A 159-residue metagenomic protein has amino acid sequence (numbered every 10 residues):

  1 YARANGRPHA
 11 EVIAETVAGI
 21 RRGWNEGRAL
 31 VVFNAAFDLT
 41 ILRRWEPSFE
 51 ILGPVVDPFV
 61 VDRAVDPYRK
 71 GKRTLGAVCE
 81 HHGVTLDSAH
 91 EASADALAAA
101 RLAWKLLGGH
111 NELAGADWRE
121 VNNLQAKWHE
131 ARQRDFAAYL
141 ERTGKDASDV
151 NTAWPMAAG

Functional and structural regions predicted by a protein language model:
Y1-E46, E50-L52, Y68, K72-H90: Conserved non-catalytic scaffold segment of RNase H-like nuclease domains
D38, D57, D95: Acidic active-site catalytic centers that drive phospho-/nucleotidyl reactions and related ester hydrolyses
W45-S48, A64, H81, L102-G109: Active-site catalytic microenvironments for nucleophilic, acid-base chemistry
I51-R63: Conserved beta-strand -> loop -> alpha-helix junction used to position metal-binding or nucleic-acid-contacting
G53-V56, L86, H110-A116: Short, structured loop/turn "capping" segments at alpha-beta junctions
E91-K105: Acidic, divalent-metal-coordinating active-site segment for phosphoryl/phosphodiester hydrolysis, typified by short
W104-G159: Acidic two-metal-ion nuclease catalytic site recognized across multiple nuclease folds, prominently DnaQ/RNase D-T
